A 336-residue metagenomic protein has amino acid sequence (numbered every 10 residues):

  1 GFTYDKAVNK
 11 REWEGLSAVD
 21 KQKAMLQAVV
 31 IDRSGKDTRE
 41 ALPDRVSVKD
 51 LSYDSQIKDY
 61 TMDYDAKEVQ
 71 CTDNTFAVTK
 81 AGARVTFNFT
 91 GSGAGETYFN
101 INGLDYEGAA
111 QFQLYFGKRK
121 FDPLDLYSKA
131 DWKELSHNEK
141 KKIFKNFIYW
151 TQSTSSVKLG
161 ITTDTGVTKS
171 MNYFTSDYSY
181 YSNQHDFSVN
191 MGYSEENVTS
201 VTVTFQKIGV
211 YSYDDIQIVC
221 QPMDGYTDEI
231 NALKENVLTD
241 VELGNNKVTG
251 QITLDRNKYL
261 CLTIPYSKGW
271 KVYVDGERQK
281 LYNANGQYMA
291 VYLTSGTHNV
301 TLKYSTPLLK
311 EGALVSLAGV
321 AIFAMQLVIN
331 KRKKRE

Functional and structural regions predicted by a protein language model:
G1, W13, K23-L42, V48-E336: Active-site-proximal, structured, solvent-exposed surfaces of multi-pass membrane proteins that position macromolecular
Y4, K10, G15-L16: Surface-exposed intrinsically disordered loops and tails
